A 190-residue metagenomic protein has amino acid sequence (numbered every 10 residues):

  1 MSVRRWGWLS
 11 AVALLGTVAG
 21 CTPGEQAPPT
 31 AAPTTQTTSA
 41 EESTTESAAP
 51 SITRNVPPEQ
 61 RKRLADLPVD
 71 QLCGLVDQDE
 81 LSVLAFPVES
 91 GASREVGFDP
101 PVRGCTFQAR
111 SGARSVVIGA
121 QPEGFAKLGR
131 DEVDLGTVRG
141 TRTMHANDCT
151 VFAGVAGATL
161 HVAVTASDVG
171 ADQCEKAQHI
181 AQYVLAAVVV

Functional and structural regions predicted by a protein language model:
M1-A19: Sec-dependent bacterial lipoprotein signal peptides
C21-E25: Bacterial signal peptide processing site
A27-P28, D79, S111, V155 (+1 more regions): Secreted/processed peptides and extracellular or luminal domains of membrane proteins
P29-R103, A109: Extracytoplasmic low-complexity, Pro/Thr/Ser/Ala/Gly-rich segments that lie immediately after a secretion/anchoring
D79-M144: Short, solvent-exposed recognition patches
V133-V190: A short, solvent-exposed beta-edge/loop patch
